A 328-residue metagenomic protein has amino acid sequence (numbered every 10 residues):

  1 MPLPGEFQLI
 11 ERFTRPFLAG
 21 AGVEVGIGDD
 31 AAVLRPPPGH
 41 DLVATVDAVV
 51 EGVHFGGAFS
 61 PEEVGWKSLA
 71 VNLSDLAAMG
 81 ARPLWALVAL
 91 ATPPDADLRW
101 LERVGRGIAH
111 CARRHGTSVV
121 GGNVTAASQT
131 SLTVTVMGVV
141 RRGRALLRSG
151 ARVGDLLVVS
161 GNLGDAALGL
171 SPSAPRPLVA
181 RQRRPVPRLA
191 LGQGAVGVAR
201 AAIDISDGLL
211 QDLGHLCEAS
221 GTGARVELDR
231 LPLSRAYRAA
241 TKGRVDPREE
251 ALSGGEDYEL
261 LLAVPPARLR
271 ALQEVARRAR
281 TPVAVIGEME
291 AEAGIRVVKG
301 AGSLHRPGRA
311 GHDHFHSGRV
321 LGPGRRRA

Functional and structural regions predicted by a protein language model:
M1-A78, R278, H316, R326: N-terminal glycine-rich phosphate/pyrophosphate-binding loops that anchor nucleotide-derived ligands and cofactors
M1-R15, A19, S60, T92-S118 (+4 more regions): Glycine-/charge-enriched secondary-structure boundary and capping motifs
D29-D30, D47, D75, N123 (+3 more regions): Acidic active-site catalytic centers that drive phospho-/nucleotidyl reactions and related ester hydrolyses
V33, N72, G80, V119 (+4 more regions): Residue-level signal for inorganic ion chemistry
P36-P38, L42, V49, R82-S171 (+1 more regions): Glycine-rich anion-binding loops of enzyme active sites
A145, L191, A271-V275: Hydrophobic side chains in well-ordered alpha-helices
D155-G161, P185-L209: Internal active-site segments that recognize and position negatively charged phosphoryl groups and nucleotide moieties
A167-R184: Short, compositionally biased
